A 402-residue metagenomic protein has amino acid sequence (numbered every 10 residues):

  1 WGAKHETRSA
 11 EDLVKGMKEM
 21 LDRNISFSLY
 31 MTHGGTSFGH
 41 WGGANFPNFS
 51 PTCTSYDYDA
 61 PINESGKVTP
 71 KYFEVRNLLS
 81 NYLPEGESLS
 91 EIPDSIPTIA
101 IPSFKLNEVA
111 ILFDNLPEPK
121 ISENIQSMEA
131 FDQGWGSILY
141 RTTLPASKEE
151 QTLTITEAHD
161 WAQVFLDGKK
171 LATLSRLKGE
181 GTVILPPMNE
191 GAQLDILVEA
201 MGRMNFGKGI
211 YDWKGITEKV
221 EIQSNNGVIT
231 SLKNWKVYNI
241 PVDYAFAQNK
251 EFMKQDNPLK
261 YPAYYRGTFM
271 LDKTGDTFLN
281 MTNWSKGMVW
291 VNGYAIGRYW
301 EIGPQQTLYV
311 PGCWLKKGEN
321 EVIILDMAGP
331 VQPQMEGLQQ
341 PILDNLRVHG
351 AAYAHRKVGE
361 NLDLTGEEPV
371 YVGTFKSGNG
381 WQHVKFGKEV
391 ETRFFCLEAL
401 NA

Functional and structural regions predicted by a protein language model:
W1-D12, G16, D57-P70, P304: The substrate-binding groove and active-site-proximal loops of carbohydrate-active enzymes, especially glycoside
L21-K254, M327-P330, F394: Carbohydrate-binding surfaces of carbohydrate-active enzymes
Y140-T142, G179-V183, Y265-G267, P304-L308 (+1 more regions): Short strand-edge motifs at loop-to-beta-strand transitions and within beta-strands of extracellular beta-rich domains
E150-F165, F269-N292, Y299-W300, V322-I324: Aromatic-lined ligand-binding clefts that engage carbohydrates, nucleic acids, or primary amines
T173, R298, V372-T374: Residue-level detector of high-confidence beta-strand sites
P186-V198, C313-D326, K388-N401: Noncatalytic modules at the cell exterior or secretory-pathway interfaces, chiefly beta-strand-rich lectin/adhesion
A200-M201, K208-G209, S285-W290, Y294-W300 (+2 more regions): C-terminal functional regions that serve as terminal interaction/effector modules
I296, A351-T365, K376-A402: Aromatic, loop-rich ligand-recognition surfaces of beta-strand-rich domains
